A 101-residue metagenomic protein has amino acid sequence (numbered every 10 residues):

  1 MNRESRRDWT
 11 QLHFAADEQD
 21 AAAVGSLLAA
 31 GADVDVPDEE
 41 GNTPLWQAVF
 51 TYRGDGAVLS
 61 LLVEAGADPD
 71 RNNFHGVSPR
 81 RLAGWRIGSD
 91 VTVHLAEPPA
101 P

Functional and structural regions predicted by a protein language model:
W9, H13-A16, G25: Amphipathic alpha-helical repeat scaffolds
T10, P44-Q47: Non-membrane alpha-helical segments in proteins
F14-D20, Q47-D55, L82-S89: Ankyrin repeat A-helix N-terminal signature
G25-D33, S60-D68, E97-A100: Ankyrin repeat domain, specifically the short helix-to-loop turn at the C-terminus of the second helix of each repeat
P69-A100: Leucine-rich solenoid repeat scaffolds
